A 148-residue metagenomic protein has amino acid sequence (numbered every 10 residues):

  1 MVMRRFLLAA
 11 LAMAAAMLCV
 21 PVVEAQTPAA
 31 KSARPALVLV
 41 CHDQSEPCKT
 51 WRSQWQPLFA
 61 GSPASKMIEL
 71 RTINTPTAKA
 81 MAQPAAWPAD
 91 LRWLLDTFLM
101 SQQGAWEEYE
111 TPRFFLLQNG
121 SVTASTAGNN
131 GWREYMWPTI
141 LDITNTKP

Functional and structural regions predicted by a protein language model:
M1-A10: Bacterial N-terminal signal peptides that target proteins for export
A9-L18: Bacterial N-terminal signal peptides
V20-A25: Sec/Tat signal peptide C-region and signal peptidase I cleavage site
S32-Q44: Short active-site neighborhood of thiol/selenol oxidoreductases, capturing the structured segment around
D43-T50, R113: C-type cytochrome heme c attachment motif
C48-P63: Typically the conserved alpha-helix immediately C-terminal to a functionally engaged Cys/Sec in thioredoxin-like
T75-T111: Thioredoxin-like thiol-disulfide oxidoreductase module
E108-K147: Non-catalytic, surface beta->alpha helical segment in thiol-disulfide oxidoreductase systems
